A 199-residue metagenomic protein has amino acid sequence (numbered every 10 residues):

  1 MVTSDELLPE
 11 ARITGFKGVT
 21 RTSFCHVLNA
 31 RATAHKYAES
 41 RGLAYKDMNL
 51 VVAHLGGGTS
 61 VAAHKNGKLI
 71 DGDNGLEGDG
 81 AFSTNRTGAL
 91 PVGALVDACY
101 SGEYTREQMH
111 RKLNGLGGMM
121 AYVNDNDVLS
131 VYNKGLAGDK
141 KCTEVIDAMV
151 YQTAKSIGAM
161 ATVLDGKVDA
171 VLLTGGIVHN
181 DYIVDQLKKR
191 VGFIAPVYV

Functional and structural regions predicted by a protein language model:
M1: Conserved phosphate-binding loops in N-terminal lobes of ATP-dependent enzymes of the actin/Hsp70/sugar-kinase
S4-S101: Glycine-rich phosphate-binding loop of actin/hexokinase-like ATP-binding domains
F24-L28, A32, T59, A89-G93 (+9 more regions): Conserved active-site and cofactor/substrate-binding residues in soluble primary-metabolism enzymes
A30-A38, V92-Y100, E107-N114, L129-Y132 (+3 more regions): Predominant activation on well-ordered alpha-helical scaffold segments within soluble catalytic domains
D47-A53, Q108-G115, D169-L173: Beta-strand segments within the central parallel beta-sheet cores of soluble alpha/beta enzyme folds
R111, G115-D165: Adenine-nucleotide phosphate-binding core of ATP-dependent small-molecule kinases
V168-R190: Glycine-rich phosphate-binding loops at beta-strand->alpha-helix junctions
A195-V199: Short, intrinsically disordered, charge-balanced linker/junction segments flanking boundaries in proteins
